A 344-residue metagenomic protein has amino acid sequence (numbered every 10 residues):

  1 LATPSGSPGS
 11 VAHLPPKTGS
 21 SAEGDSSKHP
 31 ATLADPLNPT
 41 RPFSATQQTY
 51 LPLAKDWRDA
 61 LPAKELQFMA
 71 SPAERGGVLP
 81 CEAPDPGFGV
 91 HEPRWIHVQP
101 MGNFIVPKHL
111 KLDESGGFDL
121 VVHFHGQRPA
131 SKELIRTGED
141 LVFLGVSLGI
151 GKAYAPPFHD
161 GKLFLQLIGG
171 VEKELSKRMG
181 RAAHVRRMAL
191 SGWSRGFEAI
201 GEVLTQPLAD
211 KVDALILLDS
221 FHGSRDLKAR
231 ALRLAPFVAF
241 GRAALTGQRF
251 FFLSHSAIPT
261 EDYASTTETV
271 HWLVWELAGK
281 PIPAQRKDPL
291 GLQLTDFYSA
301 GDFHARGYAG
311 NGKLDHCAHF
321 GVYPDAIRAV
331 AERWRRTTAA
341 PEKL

Functional and structural regions predicted by a protein language model:
T3-F118, A339-L344: A domain-start/cap signature at the N-terminus of enzymes
G24, H29-P42, W275-L344: Alpha/beta-hydrolase-fold serine-hydrolase catalytic core, especially in secreted/extracellular enzymes
S115-R178, G291-L294, Y298: Active-site machinery of serine-nucleophile hydrolases
G116-L120, E139-V142, H184-R187, A209-A214 (+2 more regions): Loop/turn elements at helix/coil->beta-strand transitions in domains of secreted/extracellular proteins
G126-A130, L148-A153, S194-E198, S220-R225 (+2 more regions): Solvent-exposed loop/turn segments at secondary-structure junctions within structured extracellular/periplasmic domains
R181-S194: Alpha/beta-hydrolase fold nucleophile elbow
F197-P207: Short glycine-enriched nucleophile-adjacent loop and the immediately C-terminal alpha-helix near the catalytic center
A209, I216-D315: The feature captures the conserved acid-bearing segment of alpha/beta-hydrolase catalytic domains
